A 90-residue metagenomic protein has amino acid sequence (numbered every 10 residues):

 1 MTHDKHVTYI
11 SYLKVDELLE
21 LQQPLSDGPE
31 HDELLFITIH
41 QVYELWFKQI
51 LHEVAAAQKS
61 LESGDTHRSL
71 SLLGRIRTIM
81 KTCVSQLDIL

Functional and structural regions predicted by a protein language model:
M1-L90: Surface-exposed peri-terminal alpha-helical interaction modules
